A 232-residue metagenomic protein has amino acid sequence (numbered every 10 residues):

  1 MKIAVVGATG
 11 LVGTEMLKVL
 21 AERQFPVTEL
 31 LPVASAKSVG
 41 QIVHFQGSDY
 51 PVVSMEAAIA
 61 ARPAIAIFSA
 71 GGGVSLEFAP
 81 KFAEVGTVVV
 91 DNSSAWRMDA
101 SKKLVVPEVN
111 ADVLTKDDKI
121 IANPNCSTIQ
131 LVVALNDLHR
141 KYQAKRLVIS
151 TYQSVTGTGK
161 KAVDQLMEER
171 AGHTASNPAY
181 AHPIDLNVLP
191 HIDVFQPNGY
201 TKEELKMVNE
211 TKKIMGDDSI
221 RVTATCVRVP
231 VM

Functional and structural regions predicted by a protein language model:
M1-I184, S219-R221: N-terminal Rossmann-like NAD(P) cofactor-binding subdomain of oxidoreductases, focused on the glycine-rich
D185-M232: Oxyanion-binding "anion nests"
